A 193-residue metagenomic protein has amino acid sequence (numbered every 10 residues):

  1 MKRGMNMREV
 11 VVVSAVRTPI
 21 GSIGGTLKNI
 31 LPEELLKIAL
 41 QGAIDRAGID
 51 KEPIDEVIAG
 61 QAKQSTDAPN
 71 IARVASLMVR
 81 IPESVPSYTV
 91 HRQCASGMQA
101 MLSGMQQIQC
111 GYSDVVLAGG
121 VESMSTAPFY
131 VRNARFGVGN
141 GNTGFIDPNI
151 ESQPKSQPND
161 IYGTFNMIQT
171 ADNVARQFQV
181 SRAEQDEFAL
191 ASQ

Functional and structural regions predicted by a protein language model:
K2-R8, S22-P53, S65-N70, S76-Q193: Acyl-thioester C-C bond-transforming condensing/cleaving domain
V11-S14, A75: Short beta-strand elements
V13-S14, G60, H91: Residue-level detector of conserved, well-ordered beta-strand and adjacent loop positions that form binding/recognition
A15-I20: Short polar catalytic/cofactor-binding loops
P53-G60: Short glycine-rich phosphate-binding loop at a beta-alpha junction
